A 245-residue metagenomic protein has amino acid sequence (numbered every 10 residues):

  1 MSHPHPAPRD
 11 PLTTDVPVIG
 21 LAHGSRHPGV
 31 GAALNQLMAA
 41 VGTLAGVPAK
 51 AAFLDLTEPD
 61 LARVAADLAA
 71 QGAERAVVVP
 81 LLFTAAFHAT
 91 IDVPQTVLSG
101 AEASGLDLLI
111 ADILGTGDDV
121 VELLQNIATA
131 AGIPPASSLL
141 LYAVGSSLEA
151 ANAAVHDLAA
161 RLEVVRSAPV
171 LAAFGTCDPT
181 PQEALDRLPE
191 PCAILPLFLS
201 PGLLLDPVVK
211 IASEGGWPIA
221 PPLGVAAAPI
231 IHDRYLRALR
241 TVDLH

Functional and structural regions predicted by a protein language model:
M1-H245: Active-site-proximal alpha-helix that buttresses catalytic centers in soluble enzyme cores
